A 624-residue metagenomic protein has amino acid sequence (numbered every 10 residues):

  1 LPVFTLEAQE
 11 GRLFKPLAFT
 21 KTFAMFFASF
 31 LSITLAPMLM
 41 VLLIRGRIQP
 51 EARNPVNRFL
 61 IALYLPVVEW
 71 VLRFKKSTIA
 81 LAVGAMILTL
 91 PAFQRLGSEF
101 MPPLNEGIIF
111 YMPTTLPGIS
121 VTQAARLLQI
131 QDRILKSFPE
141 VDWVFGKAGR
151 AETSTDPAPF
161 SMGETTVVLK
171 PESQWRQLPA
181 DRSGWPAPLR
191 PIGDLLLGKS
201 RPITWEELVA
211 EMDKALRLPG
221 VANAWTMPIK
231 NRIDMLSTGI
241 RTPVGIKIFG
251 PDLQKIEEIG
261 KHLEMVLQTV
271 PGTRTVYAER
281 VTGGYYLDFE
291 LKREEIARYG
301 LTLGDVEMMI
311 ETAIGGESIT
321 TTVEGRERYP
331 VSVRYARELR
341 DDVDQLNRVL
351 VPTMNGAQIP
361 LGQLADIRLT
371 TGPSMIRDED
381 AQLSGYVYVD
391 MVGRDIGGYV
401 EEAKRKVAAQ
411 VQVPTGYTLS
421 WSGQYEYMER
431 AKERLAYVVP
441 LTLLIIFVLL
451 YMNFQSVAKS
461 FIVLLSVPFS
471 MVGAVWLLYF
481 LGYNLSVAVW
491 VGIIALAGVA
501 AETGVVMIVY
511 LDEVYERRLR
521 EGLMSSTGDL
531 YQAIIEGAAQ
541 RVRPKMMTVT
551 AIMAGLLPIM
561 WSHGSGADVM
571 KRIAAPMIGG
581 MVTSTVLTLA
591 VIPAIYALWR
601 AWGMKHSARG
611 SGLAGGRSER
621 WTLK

Functional and structural regions predicted by a protein language model:
L1, A52-P102, L135-K136, D142 (+5 more regions): Signature of alpha-helical transmembrane segments and their immediate interfacial
L1-L6, L13-E51, T165, F469 (+4 more regions): Transmembrane alpha-helices and their membrane-interface boundaries in multi-pass membrane transporters and channels
V3-L13, I48, V83-I119, K170-R176 (+3 more regions): Transmembrane helices with small-residue packing motifs
T5, F23, L31, I445-R541 (+3 more regions): Hydrophobic transmembrane alpha-helices and their membrane-interface caps in long multi-pass transport proteins
Q9, K15, T34-M86, P117-Q123 (+4 more regions): Interfacial helix-loop-helix hairpins and adjacent transmembrane helices of multi-pass alpha-helical membrane proteins
M112, T165-V167, R176-W185, R190-V209 (+5 more regions): A short beta-strand structural signal in non-transmembrane regions
T122-L236, I240, M265, E294-G316 (+1 more regions): Solvent-exposed, membrane-proximal periplasmic/extracellular interface segments of envelope transport and secretion
A224-T226, G245, E257-G260, E264-T442 (+2 more regions): Extracytoplasmic/periplasmic membrane-proximal domains and adjacent transmembrane bundles of envelope biogenesis
